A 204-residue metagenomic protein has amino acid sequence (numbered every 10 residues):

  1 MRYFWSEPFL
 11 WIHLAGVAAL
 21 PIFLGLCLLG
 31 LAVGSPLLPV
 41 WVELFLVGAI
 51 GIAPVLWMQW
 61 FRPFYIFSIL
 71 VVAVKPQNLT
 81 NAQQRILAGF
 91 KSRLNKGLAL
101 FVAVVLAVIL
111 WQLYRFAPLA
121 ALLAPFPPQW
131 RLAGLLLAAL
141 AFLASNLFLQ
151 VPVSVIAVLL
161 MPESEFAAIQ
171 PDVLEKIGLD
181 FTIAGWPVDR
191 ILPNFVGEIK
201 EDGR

Functional and structural regions predicted by a protein language model:
M1-A19, K91-V105: Cytosolic-side membrane-entry/anchor segment at the start of a transmembrane helix
H13, P39-A49, L94-V102, A138: Transmembrane alpha-helices of multi-pass eukaryotic membrane proteins
A19-L28, F45-W57, L100-W111: Hydrophobic core of alpha-helical transmembrane segments in multi-pass integral membrane proteins
G25-S35, R115-P118: Juxtamembrane "helix-exit" motif on the non-cytosolic side of transmembrane helices
L29-F67, N146-P152: Hydrophobic alpha-helical membrane-embedded segments
Y65-Q170: Transmembrane helical hairpin unit
N81-K91, A167-G197: Cytosolic juxtamembrane regulatory segments of multi-pass membrane proteins
D202-R204: Long, compositionally biased intrinsically disordered regions
